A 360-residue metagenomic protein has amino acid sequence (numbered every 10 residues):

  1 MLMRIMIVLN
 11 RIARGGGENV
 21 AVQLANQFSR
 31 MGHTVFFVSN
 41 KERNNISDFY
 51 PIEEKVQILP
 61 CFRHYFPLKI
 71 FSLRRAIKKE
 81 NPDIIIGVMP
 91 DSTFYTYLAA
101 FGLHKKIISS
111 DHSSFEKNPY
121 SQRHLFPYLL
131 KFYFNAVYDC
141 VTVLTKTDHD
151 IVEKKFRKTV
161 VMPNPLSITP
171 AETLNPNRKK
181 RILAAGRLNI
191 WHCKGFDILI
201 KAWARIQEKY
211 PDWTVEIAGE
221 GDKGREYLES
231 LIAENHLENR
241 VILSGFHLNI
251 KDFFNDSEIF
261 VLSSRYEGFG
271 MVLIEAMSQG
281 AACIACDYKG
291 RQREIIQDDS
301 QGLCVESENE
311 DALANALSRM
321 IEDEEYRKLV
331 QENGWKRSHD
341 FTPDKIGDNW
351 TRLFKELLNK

Functional and structural regions predicted by a protein language model:
M6-V8, N175-K194, I200-W203: Conserved donor-binding/catalytic core segment of Leloir-type glycosyltransferases
I7-P67, I151, G221-R225: N-terminal strand-loop element at the rim of the active site of nucleotide-sugar-dependent glycosyltransferases
G87-T93, D111: Short His-centered aromatic/hydrophobic patch
A136-A171: Donor nucleotide-sugar binding/catalytic pocket of nucleotide-sugar-dependent glycosyltransferases
L228-G245: Nucleotide-activated donor-binding/catalytic signature segment of Leloir-type glycosyltransferases, i.e., the conserved
F246, R265: Aromatic "clamp/platform" in nucleotide-sugar-dependent glycosyltransferases that forms part of the donor/acceptor
A282-C286: Short hydrophobic beta-strand element within catalytic cores of glycosyltransferases and related nucleotide-activated
D298-E310, R319-E324: Conserved acidic donor-binding segment of nucleotide-sugar-dependent glycosyltransferases
